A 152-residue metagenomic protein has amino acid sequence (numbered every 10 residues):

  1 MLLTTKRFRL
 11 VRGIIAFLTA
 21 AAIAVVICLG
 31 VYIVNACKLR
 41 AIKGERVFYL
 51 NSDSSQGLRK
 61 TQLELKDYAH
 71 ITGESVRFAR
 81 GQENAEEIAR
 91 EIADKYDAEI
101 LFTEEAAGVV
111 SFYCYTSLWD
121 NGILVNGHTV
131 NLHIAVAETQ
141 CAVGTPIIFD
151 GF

Functional and structural regions predicted by a protein language model:
L2-G13: Short, Lys/Arg-rich N-terminal segment immediately upstream of the first membrane anchor
I15-Y32: Hydrophobic membrane-insertion alpha-helices, especially the h-region of bacterial N-terminal signal peptides
V31-V76: N-terminal export/targeting and maturation segments
I33-K38, F112, D120, L124 (+1 more regions): An N-terminus-focused feature that recognizes amino-terminal "leader" regions
I42, T103-G108, A135-E138: Short, ordered beta-strand-loop transition motifs
S54-L58, N84-E87, D120-I123, F149-F152: Short, surface-exposed beta-strand/loop "edge" segments at domain boundaries and coil↔beta transitions
K66-I123: Mature extracytoplasmic domains of secretory-pathway proteins
G122-F152: A cross-kingdom marker for long, charged
